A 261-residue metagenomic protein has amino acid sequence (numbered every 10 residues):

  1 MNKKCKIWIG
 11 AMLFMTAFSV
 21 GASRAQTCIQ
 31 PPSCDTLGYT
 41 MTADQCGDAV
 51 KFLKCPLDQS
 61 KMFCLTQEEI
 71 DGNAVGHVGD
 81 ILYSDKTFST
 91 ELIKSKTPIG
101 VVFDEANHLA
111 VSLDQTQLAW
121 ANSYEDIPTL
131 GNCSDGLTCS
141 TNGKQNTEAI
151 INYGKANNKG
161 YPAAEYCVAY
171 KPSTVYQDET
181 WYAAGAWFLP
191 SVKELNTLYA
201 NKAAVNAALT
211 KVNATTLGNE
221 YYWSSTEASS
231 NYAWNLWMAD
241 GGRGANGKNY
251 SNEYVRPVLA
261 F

Functional and structural regions predicted by a protein language model:
M1-A11: Bacterial N-terminal signal peptides that target proteins for export
G10-S19: Bacterial N-terminal signal peptides
A17, S112, S224-T226: Short linear Ser/Thr-Pro motifs
A25-A183, N249-F261: Short, compositionally biased
L57, V192-F261: C-terminal, surface-exposed recognition/capping segments
V111, L189-P190: Short hydrophobic beta-strand that contains or immediately precedes a catalytic carboxylate
A186: Mobile, glycine-rich extracellular loop/lid and propeptide segments that shape or gate substrate/ligand access
